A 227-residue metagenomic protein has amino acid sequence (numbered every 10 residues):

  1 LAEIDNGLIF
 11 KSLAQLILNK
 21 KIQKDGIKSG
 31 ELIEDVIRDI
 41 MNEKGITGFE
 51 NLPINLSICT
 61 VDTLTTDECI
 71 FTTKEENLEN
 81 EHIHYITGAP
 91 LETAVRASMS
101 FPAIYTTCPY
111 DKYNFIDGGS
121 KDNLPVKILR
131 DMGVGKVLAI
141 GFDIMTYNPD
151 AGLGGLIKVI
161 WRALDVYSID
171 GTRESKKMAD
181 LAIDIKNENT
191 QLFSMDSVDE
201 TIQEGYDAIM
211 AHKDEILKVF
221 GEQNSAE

Functional and structural regions predicted by a protein language model:
L1-E227: Patatin-like phospholipase
